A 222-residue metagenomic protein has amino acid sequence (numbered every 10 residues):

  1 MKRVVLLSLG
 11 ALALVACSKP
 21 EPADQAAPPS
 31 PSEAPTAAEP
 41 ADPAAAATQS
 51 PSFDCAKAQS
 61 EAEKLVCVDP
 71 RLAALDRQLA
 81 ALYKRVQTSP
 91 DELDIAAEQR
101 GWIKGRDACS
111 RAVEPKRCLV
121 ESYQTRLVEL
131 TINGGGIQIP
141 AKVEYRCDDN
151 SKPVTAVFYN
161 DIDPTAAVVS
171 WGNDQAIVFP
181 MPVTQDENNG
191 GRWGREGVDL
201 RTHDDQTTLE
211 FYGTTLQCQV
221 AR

Functional and structural regions predicted by a protein language model:
M1-V15: Sec-dependent bacterial lipoprotein signal peptides
C17-P20: Bacterial signal peptide processing site
Q25-S52: Post-signal peptide N-terminal segment of mature Sec-exported envelope proteins
D54-C55, A62-L93: Amphipathic, heptad-repeat alpha-helical segments
L119, V198-Q217: Short, exposed beta-strand-loop hairpins at the edges of beta-sheets in extracellular/periplasmic proteins
L119-G136: Short, structured interface segments
I137-P153, W193: Tryptophan-anchored aromatic micro-motifs
Y159-R195: Central antiparallel beta-sheet cores of small beta-barrel/beta-sandwich binding domains
